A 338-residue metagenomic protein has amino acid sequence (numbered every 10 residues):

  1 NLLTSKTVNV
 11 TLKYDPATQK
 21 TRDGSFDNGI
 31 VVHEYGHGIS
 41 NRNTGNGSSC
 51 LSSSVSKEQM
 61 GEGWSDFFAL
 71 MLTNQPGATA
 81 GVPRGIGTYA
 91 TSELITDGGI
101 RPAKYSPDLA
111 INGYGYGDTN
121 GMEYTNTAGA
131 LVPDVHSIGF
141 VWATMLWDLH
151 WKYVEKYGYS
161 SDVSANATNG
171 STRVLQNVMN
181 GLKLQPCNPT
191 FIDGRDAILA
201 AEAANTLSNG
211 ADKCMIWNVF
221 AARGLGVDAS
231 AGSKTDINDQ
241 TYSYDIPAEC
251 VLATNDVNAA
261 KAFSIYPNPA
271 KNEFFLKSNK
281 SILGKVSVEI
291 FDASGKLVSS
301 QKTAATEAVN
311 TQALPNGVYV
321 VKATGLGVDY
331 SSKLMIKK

Functional and structural regions predicted by a protein language model:
N1-P247: Extracellular protease catalytic domains of secreted zymogens
Y105, A110, C250, A270-N272 (+1 more regions): A generic alpha-helix propensity feature with a strong bias for hydrophobic helices
S164-A165, L252-A253, K296: Intrinsically disordered, low-complexity boundary segments flanking structured domains
D245-K261: Low-complexity, Pro/Thr/Ser/Gly/Ala-rich linker/spacer regions in secreted, extracellular modular proteins
D256-K338: C-terminal outer-membrane/trafficking sorting elements
